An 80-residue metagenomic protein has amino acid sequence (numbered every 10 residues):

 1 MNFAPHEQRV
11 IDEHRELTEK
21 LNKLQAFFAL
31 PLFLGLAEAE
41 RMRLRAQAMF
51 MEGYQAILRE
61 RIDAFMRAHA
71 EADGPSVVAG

Functional and structural regions predicted by a protein language model:
M1-G80: Extended, charge-rich alpha-helical interface modules
